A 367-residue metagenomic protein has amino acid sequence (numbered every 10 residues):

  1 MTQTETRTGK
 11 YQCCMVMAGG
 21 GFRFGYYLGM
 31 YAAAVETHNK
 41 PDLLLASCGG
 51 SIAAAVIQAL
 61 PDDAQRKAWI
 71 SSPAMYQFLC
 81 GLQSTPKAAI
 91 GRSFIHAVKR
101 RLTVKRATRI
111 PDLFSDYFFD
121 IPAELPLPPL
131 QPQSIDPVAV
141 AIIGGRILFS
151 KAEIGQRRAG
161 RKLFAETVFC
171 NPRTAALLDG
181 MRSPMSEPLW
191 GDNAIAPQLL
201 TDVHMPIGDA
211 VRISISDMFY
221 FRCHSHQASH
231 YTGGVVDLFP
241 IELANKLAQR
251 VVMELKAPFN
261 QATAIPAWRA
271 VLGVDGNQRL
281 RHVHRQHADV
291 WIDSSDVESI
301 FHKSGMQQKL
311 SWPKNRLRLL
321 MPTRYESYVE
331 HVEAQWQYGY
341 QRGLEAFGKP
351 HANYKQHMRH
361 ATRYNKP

Functional and structural regions predicted by a protein language model:
M1-L44, A55-P367: Patatin-like phospholipase
C48: Catalytic nucleophile serine of serine hydrolases, specifically the conserved "nucleophile elbow" pentapeptide
S51-A53: Transmembrane-helix signature of multi-pass solute transporters
